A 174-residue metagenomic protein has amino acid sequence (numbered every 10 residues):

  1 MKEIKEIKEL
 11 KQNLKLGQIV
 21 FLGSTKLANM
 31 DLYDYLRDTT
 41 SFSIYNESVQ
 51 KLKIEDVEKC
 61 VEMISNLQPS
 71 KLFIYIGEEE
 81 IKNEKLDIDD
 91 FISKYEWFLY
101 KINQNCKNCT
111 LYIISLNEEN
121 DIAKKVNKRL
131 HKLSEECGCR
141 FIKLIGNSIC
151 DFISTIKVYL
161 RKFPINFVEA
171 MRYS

Functional and structural regions predicted by a protein language model:
M1-D56, C60-Q68: Serine-esterase "nucleophile elbow" of acetyl-processing enzymes
D34-F42, E58-S174: Alpha-helical cap/lid subdomain in secreted, periplasmic, or secretory-pathway luminal O-acyl-processing enzymes
